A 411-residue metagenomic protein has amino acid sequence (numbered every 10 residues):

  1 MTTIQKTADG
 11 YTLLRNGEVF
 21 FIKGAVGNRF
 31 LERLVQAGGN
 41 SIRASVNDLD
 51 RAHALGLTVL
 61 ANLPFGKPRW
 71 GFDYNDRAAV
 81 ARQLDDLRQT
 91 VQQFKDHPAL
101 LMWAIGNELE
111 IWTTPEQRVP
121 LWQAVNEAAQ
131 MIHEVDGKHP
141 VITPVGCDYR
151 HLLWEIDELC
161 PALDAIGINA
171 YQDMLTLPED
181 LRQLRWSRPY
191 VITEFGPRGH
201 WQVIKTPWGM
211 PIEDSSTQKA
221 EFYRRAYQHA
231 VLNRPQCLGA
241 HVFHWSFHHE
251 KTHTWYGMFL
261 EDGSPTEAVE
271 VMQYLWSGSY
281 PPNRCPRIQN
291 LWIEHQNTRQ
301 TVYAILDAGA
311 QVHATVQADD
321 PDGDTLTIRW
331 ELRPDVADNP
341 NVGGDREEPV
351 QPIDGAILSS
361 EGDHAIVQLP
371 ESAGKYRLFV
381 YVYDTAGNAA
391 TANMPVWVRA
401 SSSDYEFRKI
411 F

Functional and structural regions predicted by a protein language model:
I4-A8, T12-L163, Q172-E179, L184-W186 (+5 more regions): Active-site mouth of glycoside hydrolases
K6-A8, R15-G24, V35, R182-D345 (+2 more regions): Substrate-binding clefts and catalytic carboxylate motifs of secreted carbohydrate-active enzymes
D363-V367: Short strand-edge motifs at loop-to-beta-strand transitions and within beta-strands of extracellular beta-rich domains
Q368-A373: Short, surface-exposed loop/turn segments at beta-strand-coil junctions that are enriched for proline with nearby
G374-L378: Exposed beta-strand face motif in extracellular beta-rich ectodomains
N388-M394: Extracellular and select intracellular beta-sandwich modules with Ser/Thr-enriched, small-residue motifs on
A400-F411: Low-complexity, Pro/Ser/Thr- and charge-rich linker/hinge segments at domain boundaries
